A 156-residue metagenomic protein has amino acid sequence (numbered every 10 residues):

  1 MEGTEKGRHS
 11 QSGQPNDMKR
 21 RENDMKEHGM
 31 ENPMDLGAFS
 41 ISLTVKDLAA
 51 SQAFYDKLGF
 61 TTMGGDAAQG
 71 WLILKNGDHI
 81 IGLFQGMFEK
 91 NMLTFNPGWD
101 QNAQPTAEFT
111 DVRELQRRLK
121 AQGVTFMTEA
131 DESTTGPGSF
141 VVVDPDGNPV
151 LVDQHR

Functional and structural regions predicted by a protein language model:
E2, R8, K46-A49, M87-F88 (+1 more regions): Vicinal oxygen chelate
E2-G7, G13-A53, H155-R156: N-terminal beta-strand motif that seeds the catalytic metal site of vicinal oxygen chelate
D35, S42-M87: Core segments of cupin and vicinal oxygen chelate
A38-S40, K90-M92, P149: Structural motif
T61, V152-D153: Short hydrophobic beta-strand motif reused across regulatory alpha/beta modules
A68, G86, E132, D153-H155: Residue-level structural signal for beta-strand termini and adjacent loop
W71, I80, M92, S139-V141: Short hydrophobic/aromatic beta-strand element in the GNAT-like acyltransferase core that lines or flanks the acyl-donor
H79-G82, D146-V150: Short, charged/polar, Gly/Pro-enriched secondary-structure boundary elements
